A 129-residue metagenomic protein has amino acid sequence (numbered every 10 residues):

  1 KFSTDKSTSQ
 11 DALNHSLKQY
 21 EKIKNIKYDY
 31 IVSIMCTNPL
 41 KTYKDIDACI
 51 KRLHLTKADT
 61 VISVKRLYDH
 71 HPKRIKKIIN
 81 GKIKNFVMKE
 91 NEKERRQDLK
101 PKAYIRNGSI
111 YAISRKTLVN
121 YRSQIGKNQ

Functional and structural regions predicted by a protein language model:
K1-F2: Conserved nucleotide-sugar phosphate-binding/catalytic loop shared by glycosyltransferases and other
D5-S16, Y30, P39-N128: Conserved core of the sugar-phosphate nucleotidyltransferase
K18-N25, H54: Residue-level signal for alpha-helix termini/capping positions
K24-V32: Short acidic donor-binding loop at the edge of a beta-strand
I34-C36: Active-site acidic Asp-centered loop
